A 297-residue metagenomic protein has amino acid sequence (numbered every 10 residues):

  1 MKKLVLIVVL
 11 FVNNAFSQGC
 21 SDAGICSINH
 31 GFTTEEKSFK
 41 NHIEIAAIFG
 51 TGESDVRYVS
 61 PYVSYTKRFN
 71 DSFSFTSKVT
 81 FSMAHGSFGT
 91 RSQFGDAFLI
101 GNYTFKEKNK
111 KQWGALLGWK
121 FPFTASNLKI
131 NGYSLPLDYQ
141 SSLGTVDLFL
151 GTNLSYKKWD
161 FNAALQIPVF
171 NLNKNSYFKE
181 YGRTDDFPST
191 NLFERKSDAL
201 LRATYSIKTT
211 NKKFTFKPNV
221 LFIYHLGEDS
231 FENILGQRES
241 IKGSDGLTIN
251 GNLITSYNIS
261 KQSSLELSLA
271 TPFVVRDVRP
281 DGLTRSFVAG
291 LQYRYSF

Functional and structural regions predicted by a protein language model:
K3-N13: Sec-dependent N-terminal signal peptides
S17-E44, T51-G52: Outer-membrane beta-barrel biogenesis signature
K37-Y62, K78-G89, L137-Y139, S240-K242: Surface-exposed strand-loop-strand hairpins of Gram-negative outer-membrane beta-barrel proteins
E44, T51, P188-F297: Outer membrane beta-barrel transmembrane domains
A47-E53, K67, V79-H85, F105 (+7 more regions): Transmembrane beta-strands of outer-membrane beta-barrel pores
R57-P61, S92-A97, K111, S142-L148 (+4 more regions): Residues that define the transmembrane beta-barrel architecture of outer-membrane proteins
S72-F75, K108-W113, K158-N162, N211-F216 (+1 more regions): Repeated loop/turn-to-beta-strand initiation elements of outer-membrane beta-barrel proteins
R91-L192: Outer-membrane pore/translocation modules
